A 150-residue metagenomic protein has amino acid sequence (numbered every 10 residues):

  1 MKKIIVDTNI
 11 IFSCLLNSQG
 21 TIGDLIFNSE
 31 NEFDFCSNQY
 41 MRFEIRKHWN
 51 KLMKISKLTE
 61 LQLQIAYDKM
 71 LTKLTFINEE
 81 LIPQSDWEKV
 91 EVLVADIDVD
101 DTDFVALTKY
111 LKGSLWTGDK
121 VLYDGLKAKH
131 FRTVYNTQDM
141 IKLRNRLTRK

Functional and structural regions predicted by a protein language model:
M1-S37: Short, well-structured N-terminal submotif of metal-dependent ribonuclease cores
I10-I11, M41, F104, V121-L122: Alpha-helix capping/helix-boundary segments
N17-S18, E60, D98: Short gly/ser/thr-rich secondary-structure transition/capping motifs
S18, H48, A128-K129: Residue-level signal for well-ordered alpha-helical positions
L25, A106-L107, G125: Hydrophobic/aromatic ligand-binding patch that stacks against planar heteroaromatic rings of cofactors or nucleotides
S29-N31, Q39-E88: PIN-domain endoribonuclease scaffold, especially VapC-family toxins
S37, Y110, S114, K120-K150: Acidic, PIN/NYN-like endoribonuclease modules and their adjacent C-terminal/linker elements
T75-W116, K120: Active-site neighborhoods of divalent-metal-dependent phosphate/nucleic-acid chemistry enzymes
